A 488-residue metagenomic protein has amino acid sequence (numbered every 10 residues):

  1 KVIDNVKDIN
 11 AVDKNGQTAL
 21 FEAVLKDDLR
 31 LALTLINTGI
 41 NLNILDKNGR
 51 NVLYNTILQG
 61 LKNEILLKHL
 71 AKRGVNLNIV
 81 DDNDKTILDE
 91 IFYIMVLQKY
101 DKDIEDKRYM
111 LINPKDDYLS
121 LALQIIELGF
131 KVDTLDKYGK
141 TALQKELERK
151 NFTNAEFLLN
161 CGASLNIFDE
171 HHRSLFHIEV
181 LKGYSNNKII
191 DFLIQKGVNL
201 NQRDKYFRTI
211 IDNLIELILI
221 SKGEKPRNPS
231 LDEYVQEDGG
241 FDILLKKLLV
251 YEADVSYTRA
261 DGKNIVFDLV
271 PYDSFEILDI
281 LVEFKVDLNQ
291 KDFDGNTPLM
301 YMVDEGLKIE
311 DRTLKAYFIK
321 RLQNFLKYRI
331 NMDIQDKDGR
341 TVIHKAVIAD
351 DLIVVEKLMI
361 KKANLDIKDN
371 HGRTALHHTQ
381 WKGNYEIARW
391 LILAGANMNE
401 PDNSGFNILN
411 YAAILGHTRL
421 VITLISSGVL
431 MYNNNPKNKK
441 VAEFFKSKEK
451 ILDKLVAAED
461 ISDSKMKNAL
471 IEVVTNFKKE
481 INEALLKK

Functional and structural regions predicted by a protein language model:
K1-I3, D28-I36, L61-A71, K115-E127 (+10 more regions): Ankyrin repeat structural motif
D13, D46, D81, D136 (+8 more regions): Ankyrin repeat boundary/linker residues
G16, G49, D84, G139 (+8 more regions): Start-of-repeat signature of ankyrin repeats
E22-D28, N55-K62, E90-K99, L111-D117 (+10 more regions): Ankyrin repeat A-helix N-terminal signature
L121, D204-R208, D212-N213, F241-L244 (+5 more regions): Core solenoid repeat modules with strong leucine/isoleucine-rich periodicity, prominently canonical LRR arrays but also
E224-P229, E233-V235, Y328, A394 (+2 more regions): Ankyrin-repeat-protein effector appendages
